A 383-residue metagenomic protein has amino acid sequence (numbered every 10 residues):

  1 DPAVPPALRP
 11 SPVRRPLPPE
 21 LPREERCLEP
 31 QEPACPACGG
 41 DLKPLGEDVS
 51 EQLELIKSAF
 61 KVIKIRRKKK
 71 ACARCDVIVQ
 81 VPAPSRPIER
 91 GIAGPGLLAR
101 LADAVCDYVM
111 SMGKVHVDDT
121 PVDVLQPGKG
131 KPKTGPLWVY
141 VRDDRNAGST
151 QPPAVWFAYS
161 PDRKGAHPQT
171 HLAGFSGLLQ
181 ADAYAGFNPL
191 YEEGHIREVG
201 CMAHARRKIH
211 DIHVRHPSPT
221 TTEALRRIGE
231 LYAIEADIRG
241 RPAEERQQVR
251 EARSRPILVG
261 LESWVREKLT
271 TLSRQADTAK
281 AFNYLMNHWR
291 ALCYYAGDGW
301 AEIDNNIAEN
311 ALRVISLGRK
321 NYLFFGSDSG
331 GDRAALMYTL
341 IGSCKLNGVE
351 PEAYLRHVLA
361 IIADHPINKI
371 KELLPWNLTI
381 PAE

Functional and structural regions predicted by a protein language model:
D1-E89, H116-V117, A147-S149: Short, flexible loop/hinge motifs at secondary-structure junctions
P2, R14, Q31-E32, P36 (+3 more regions): Gly/Pro-rich turn-and-neighbor structural signature
A34-C35, D41, K69, M112-V115 (+4 more regions): Beta-sheet entry/capping signal
C35, C72, L101-D103, D118-T120 (+5 more regions): Short, conserved catalytic/metal-binding motifs centered on acidic residues
P44-G46, Q80-A83, V124-Q126, G148-T150 (+5 more regions): Short helix/loop capping segments that flank catalytic or ligand/cofactor-binding pockets
P87, I92-D103: Structured secondary-structure scaffolds
K114, A183, E192-R226: Conserved beta-strand -> loop -> alpha-helix junction used to position metal-binding or nucleic-acid-contacting
S176-G177, A181-G186, T221-E383: Acidic/histidine-rich catalytic cores and adjacent linkers of DNA breakage/strand-transfer/modification proteins
